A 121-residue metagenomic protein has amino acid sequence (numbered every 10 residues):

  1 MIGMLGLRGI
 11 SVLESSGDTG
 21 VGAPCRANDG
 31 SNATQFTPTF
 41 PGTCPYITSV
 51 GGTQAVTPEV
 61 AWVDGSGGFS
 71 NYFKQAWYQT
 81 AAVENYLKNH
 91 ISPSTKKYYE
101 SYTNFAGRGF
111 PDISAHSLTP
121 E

Functional and structural regions predicted by a protein language model:
M1-E121: Extracellular protease catalytic domains of secreted zymogens
